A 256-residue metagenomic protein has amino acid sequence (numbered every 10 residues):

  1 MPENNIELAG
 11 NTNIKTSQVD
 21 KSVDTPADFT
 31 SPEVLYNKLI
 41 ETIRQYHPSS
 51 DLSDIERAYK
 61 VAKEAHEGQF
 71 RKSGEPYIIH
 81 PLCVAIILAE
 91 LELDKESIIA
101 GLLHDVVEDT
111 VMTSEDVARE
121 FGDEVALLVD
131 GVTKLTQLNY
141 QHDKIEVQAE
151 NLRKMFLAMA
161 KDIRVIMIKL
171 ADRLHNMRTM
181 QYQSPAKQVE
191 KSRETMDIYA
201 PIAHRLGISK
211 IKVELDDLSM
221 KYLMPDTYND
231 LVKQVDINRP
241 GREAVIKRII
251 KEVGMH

Functional and structural regions predicted by a protein language model:
M1-H256: Active-site helical microenvironments for divalent-metal-assisted chemistry
